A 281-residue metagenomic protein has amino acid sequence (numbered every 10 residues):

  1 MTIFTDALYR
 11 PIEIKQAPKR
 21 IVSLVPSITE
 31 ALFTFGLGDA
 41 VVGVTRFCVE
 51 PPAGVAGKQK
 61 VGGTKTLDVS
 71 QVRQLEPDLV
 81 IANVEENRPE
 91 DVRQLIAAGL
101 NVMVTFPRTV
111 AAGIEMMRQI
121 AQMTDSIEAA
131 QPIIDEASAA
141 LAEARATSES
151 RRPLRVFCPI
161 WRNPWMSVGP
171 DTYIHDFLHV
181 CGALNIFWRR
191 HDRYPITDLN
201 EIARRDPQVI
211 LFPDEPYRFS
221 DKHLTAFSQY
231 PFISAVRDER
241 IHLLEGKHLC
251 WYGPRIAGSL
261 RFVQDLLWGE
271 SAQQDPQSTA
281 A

Functional and structural regions predicted by a protein language model:
M1-F4, R10-P11, R20, L79 (+5 more regions): Extracytoplasmic substrate-binding proteins
T2-T5, K19-D91, I186, Y230: A short, structured surface patch at a secondary-structure boundary
L37, A56-G57, A98-G99, C181 (+1 more regions): Short, structured coil segments at secondary-structure junctions
T45, D171-P195: His/Asp/Glu-enriched short active-site or ligand-binding loop at hydrolase and phosphoryl-transfer sites
P51-G54, L95-I96, P231-R240: Short, conserved catalytic or adaptor-binding loops enriched in Gly and charged residues
S70-E76, T197-D206: Short helices/loops that flank or line small-molecule/ion binding pockets
R88-A97, V209-F227: A ligand-binding cleft/hinge motif common to bilobed small-molecule-binding domains
